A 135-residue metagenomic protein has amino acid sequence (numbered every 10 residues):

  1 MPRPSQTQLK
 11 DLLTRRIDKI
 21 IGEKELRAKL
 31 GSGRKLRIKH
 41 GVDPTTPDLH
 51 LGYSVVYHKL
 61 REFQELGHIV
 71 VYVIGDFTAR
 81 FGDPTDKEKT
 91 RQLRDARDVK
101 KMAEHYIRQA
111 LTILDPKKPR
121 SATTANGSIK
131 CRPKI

Functional and structural regions predicted by a protein language model:
M1-P44: Non-catalytic terminal extensions that flank enzyme cores
R34-L36, G67-I69, P116-K118: Short coil/turn connectors at secondary-structure junctions
D43, G75-F77, N126: An acidic- and aromatic-residue-enriched active-site/binding cleft used to recognize and process polar
D43-Y53: Short, glycine-rich nucleotide/cofactor-binding loops
T46-P47, A79-F81, I129-C131: Flexible loop/turn segments at secondary-structure boundaries
L51-Y72: Histidine-anchored nucleotide/phosphate-binding helix
I69-L93: N-terminal, positively charged nucleic-acid-binding surface of large information/translation enzymes
L93-I135: Divalent-metal (Mg2+/Mn2+/Ca2+)-assisted nucleotide/phosphate chemistry catalytic cores
